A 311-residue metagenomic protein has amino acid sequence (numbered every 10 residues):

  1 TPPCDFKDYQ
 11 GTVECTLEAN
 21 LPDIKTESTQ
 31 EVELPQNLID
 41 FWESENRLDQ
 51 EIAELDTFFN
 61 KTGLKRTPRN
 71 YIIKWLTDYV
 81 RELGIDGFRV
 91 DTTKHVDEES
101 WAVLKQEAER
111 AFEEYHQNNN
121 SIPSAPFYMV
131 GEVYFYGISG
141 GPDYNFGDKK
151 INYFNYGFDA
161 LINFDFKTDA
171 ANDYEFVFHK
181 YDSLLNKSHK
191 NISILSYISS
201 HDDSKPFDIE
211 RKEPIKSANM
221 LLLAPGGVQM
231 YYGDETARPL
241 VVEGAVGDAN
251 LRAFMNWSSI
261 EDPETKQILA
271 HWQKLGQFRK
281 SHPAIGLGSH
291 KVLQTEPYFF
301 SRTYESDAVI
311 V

Functional and structural regions predicted by a protein language model:
T1-D78, E82, L104, A108 (+3 more regions): Substrate-binding/active-site clefts of carbohydrate-active enzymes
L21-I24, P206, M255, I285: Short clusters of hydrophobic/aromatic residues that line enzyme substrate/ligand-binding pockets
K74-R81, D86-I194, E210-K212, M220-L223 (+3 more regions): Active-site-proximal helices and loops of the catalytic beta/alpha 8
I198-K205: Active-site neighborhood of divalent metal-dependent phosphoester/pyrophosphate hydrolases
V228-D234, P283-S289: Acidic/polar loop patches that form or flank catalytic/metal-binding clefts of enzymes that bind anionic ligands
V309-V311: Buried hydrophobic-core signal for structured, non-transmembrane domains
